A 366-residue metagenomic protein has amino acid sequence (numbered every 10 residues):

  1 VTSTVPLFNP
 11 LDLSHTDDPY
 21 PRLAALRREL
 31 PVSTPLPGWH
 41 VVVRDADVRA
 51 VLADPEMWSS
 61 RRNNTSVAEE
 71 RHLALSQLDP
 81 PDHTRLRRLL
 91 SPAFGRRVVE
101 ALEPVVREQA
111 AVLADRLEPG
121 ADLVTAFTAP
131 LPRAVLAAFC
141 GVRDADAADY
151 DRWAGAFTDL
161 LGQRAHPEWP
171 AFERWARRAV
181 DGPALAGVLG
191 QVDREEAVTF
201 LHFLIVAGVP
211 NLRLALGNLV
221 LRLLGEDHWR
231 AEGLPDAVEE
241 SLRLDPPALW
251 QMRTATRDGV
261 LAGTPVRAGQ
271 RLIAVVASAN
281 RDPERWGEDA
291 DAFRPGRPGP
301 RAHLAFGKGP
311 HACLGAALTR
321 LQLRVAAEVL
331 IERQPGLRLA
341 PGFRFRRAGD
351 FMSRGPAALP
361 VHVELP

Functional and structural regions predicted by a protein language model:
V1-P366: Cytochrome P450
